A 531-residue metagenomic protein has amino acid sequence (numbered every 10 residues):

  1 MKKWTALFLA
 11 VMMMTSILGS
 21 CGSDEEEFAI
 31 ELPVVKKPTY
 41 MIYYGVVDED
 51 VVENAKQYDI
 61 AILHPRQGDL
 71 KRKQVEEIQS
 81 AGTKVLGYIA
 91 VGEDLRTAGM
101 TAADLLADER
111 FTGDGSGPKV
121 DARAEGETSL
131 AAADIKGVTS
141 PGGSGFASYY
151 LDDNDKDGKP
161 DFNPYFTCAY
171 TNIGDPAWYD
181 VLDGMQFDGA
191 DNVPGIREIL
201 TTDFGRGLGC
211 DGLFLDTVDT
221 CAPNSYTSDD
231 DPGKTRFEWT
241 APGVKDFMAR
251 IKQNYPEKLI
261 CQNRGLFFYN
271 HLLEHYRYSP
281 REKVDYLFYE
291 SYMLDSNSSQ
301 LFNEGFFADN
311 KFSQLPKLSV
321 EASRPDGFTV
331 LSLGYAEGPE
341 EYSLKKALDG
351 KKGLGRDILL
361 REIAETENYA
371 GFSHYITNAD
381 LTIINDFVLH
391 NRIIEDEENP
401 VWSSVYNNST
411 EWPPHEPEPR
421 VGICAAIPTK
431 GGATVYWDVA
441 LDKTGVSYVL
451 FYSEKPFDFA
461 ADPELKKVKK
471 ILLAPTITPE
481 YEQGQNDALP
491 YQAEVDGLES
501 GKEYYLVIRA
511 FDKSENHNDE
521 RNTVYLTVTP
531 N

Functional and structural regions predicted by a protein language model:
L9-S16: Bacterial N-terminal signal peptides
L18-S20: C-terminal motif of bacterial Sec signal peptides marking the signal peptidase cleavage site
G22-D24: Bacterial signal peptide processing site
E27-P417: Glycan-processing catalytic domains of CAZymes
P400-V446, S500, N516-N531: Pro/Thr/Ser/Gly-rich low-complexity, intrinsically disordered linker/stalk tracts
S447-E499, K513-T523: Recognizes extended acidic, P/S/T-rich segments that occur within or adjacent to Ig-like beta-sandwich modules
